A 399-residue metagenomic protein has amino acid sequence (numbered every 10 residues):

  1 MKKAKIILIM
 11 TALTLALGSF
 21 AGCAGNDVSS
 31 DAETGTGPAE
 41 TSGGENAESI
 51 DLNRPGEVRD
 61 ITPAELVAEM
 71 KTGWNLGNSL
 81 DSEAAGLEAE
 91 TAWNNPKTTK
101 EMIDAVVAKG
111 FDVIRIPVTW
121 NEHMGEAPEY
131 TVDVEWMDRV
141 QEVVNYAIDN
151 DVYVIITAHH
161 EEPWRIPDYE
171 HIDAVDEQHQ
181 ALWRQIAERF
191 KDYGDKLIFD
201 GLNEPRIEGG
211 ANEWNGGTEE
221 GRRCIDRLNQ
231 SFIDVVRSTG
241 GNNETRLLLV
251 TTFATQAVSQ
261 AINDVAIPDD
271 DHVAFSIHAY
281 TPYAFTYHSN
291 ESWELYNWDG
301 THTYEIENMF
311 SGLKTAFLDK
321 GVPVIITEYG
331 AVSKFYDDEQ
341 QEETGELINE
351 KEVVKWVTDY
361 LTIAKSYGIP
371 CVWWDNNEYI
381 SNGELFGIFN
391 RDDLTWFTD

Functional and structural regions predicted by a protein language model:
M1-I9: Bacterial N-terminal signal peptides that target proteins for export
L17-S42: Sec-dependent signal peptide cleavage junction
G37-V113: N-terminal carbohydrate-binding accessory modules
I50, D176-V332, S366-Y367: Active-site region of glycoside hydrolase catalytic domains
R54-G56, N94-I114, P128-H160, W164-G201 (+1 more regions): An active-site-proximal structural segment forming one wall of the substrate-binding cleft that immediately precedes
L76-T98, E126-V132, E170-H171, A284-E305 (+1 more regions): Acidic/histidine-rich helix-loop elements that form or flank divalent-metal/phosphate-binding sites at the catalytic
K97-T119, L313-F317, L361-I363, Y367-V372: Catalytic domains of carbohydrate-active enzymes, especially glycoside hydrolases
Y336-D399: Aromatic-rich peripheral "rim/lid" segments of glycoside hydrolase catalytic domains that contact and position glycan
